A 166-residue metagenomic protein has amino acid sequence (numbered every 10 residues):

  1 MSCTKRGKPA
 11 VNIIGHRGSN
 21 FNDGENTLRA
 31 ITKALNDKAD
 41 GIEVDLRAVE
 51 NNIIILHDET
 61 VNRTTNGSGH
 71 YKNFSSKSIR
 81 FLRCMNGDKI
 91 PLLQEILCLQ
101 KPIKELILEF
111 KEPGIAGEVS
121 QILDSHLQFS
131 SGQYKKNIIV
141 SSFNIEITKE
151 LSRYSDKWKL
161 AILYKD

Functional and structural regions predicted by a protein language model:
M1-D166: Phosphate-group recognition and catalysis centered on beta-loop-alpha active-site segments
